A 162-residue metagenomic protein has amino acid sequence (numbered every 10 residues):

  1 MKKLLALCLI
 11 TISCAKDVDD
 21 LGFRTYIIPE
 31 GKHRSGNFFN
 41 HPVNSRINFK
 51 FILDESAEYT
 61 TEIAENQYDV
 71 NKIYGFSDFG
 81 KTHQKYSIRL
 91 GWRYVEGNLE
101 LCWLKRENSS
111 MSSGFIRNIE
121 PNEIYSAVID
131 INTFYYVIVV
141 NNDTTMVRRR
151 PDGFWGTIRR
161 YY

Functional and structural regions predicted by a protein language model:
K3-I12: Sec-dependent N-terminal signal peptides
C14-K16: N-terminal Sec signal peptide cleavage junction
D20-E100: Secretory/extracellular carbohydrate-interaction modules and structurally similar beta-sandwich "look-alikes"
F49, E123-I131, Y136-I138: Short tryptophan-centered beta-strand motifs in secreted/extracellular beta-sheet-rich domains of glycan-recognition
C102-S126: Short, aromatic/His-centered strand-loop micro-motif at the edge of beta-sheets
L104, I138-V139: Short aromatic-centered micro-motifs
V147-Y162: Flexible glycan-contacting loops in extracellular carbohydrate-active proteins
